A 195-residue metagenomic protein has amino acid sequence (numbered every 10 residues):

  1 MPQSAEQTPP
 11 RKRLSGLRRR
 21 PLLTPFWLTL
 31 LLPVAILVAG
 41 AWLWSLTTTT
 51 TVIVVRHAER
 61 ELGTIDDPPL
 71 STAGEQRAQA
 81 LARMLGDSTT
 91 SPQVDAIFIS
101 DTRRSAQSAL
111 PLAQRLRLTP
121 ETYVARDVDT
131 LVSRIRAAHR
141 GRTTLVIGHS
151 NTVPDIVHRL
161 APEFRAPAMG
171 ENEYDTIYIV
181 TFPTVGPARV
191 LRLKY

Functional and structural regions predicted by a protein language model:
P2-L43, T47-G141, T152-Y195: Active-site-proximal alpha-helix that buttresses catalytic centers in soluble enzyme cores
H149: Conserved alpha/beta-hydrolase "nucleophile elbow" surrounding the catalytic nucleophile
